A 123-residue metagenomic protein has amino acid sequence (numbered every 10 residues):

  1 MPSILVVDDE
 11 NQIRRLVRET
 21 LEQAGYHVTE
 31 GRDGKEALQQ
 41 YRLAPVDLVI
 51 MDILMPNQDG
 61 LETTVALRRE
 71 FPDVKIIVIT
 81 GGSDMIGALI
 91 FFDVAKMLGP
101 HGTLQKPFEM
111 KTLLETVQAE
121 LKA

Functional and structural regions predicted by a protein language model:
V6-D9, M51-D52, T63: Active-site T/S-Asp motif of two-component receiver
R15-Q23: Charged docking surfaces used in two-component/phosphorelay signaling
G25-R32, Q40: Short hydrophobic/Thr-rich beta-strand motif most characteristic of the beta2 strand and flanking loop of CheY-like
R32-E36, D59-T63: Acidic catalytic/metal-coordinating carboxylates
A44-I50: Active-site beta3 strand of CheY-like receiver
M55: Receiver (REC) domain active-site loop signature in two-component systems and cognate sites in sensor histidine kinases
E62, S83-L104, K111, E115: Alpha4 helix (beta4-alpha4-beta5 surface) of REC/receiver domains from two-component response regulators
I79-G81: Hydrophobic/aromatic residues positioned on beta-strands within the core alpha/beta folds
